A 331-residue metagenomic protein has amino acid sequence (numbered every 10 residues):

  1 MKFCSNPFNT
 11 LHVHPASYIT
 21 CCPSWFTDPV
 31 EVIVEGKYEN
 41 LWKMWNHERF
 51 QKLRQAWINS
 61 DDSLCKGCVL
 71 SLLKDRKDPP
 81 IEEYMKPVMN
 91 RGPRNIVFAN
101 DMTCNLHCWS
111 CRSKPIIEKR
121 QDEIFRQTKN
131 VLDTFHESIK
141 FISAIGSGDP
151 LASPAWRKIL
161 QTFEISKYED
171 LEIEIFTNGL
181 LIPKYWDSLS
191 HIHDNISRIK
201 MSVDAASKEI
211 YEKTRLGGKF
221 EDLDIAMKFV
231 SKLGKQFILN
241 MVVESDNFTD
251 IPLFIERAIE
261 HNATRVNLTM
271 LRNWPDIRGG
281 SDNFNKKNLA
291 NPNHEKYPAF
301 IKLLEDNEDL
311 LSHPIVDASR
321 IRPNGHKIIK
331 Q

Functional and structural regions predicted by a protein language model:
M1-T20, S24-E39, A99, R120-E123 (+1 more regions): Radical SAM enzyme [4Fe-4S]-AdoMet core and its adjacent flexible, acidic and glycine-rich loops/tails across
M1-V13, Y18, Y38-V97, F135-H136 (+1 more regions): N-terminal [4Fe-4S]-dependent radical SAM core
C4, C21-C22, C65-C68, C104 (+1 more regions): Short cysteine clusters
C21, Y38-L41, L53, A152 (+2 more regions): Acidic, low-complexity intrinsically disordered regions
P29-I33, S71-I199, E209-I225, K232 (+5 more regions): Conserved alpha-helical substructure of the radical SAM core
K43-Q51, S153, T162, H294 (+1 more regions): Polar helix-capping/helix-linker motif
R49-F50, K140, Y168, K235 (+1 more regions): Generic structural signal for secondary-structure transition and capping sites
S60, T103, D246: Residue-level signal for short amphipathic helical patches enriched in basic/charged and nearby hydrophobic residues
